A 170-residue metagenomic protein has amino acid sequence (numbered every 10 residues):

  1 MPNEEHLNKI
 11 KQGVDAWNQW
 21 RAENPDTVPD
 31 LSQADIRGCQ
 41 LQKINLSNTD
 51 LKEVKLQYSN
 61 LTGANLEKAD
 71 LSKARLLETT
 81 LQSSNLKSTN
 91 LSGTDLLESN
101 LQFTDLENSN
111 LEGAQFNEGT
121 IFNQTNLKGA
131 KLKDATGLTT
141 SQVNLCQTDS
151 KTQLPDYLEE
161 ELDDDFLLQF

Functional and structural regions predicted by a protein language model:
E5-N8, A16, W20-F170: Tandem repeat scaffolds
